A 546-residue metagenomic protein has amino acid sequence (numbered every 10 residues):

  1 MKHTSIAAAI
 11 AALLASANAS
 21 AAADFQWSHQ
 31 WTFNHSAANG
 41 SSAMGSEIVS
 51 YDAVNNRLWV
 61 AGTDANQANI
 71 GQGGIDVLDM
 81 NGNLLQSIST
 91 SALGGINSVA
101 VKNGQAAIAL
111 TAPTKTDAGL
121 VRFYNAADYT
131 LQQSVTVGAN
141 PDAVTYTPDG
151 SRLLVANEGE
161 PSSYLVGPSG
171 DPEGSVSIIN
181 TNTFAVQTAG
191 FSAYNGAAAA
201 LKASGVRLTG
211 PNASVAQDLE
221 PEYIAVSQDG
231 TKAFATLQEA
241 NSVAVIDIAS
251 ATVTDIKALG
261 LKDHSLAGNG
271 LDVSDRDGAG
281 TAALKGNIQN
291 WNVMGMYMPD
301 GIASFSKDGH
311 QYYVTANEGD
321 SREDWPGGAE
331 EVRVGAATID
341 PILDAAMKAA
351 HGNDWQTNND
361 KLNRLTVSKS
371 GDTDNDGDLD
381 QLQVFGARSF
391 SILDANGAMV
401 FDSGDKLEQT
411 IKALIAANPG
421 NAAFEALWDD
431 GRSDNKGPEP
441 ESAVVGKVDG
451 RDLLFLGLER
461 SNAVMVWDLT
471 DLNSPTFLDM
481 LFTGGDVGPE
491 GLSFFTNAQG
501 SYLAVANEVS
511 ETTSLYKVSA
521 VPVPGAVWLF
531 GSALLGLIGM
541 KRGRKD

Functional and structural regions predicted by a protein language model:
M1-I6: Bacterial N-terminal signal peptides that target proteins for export
A8-L14, A533-L534: Hydrophobic helical h-region of N-terminal Sec-dependent signal peptides in bacterial secretory/periplasmic proteins
S16-N18: N-terminal signal peptide c-region/cleavage motif recognized by signal peptidases
A22-S519: Beta-sheet-rich non-transmembrane sensory/scaffold domains
V523-M540: A short, hydrophobic C-terminal helix/tail in secreted or cell-surface proteins
G543-D546: Short, charged juxtamembrane terminal tails flanking transmembrane helices
